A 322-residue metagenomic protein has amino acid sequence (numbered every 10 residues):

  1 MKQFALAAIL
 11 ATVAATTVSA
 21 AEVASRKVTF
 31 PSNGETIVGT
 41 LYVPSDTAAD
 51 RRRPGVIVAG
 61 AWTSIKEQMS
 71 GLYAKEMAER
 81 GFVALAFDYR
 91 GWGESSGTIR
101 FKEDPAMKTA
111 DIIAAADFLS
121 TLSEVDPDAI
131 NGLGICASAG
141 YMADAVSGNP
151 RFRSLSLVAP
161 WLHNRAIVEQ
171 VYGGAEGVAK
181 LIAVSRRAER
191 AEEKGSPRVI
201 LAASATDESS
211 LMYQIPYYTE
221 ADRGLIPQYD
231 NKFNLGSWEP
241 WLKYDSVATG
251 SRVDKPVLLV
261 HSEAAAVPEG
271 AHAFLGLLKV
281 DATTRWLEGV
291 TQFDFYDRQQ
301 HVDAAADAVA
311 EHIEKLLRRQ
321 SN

Functional and structural regions predicted by a protein language model:
A21-R51: N-terminal cap/lid segment of alpha/beta-hydrolase-fold proteins
R51-A61: Short beta-strand element of the alpha/beta-hydrolase
W62-K75, Y89: The serine-hydrolase catalytic nucleophile loop
E76-S96: Conserved alpha/beta-hydrolase
K102-S123: Alpha/beta-hydrolase active-site loop
A143-A221: Alpha/beta-hydrolase-fold enzymes
V253, L259-H261: Short beta-strand/loop motif that positions the catalytic acidic residue of the alpha/beta-hydrolase fold
V290-D303: Catalytic histidine-centered segment of alpha/beta-hydrolase-like enzymes
